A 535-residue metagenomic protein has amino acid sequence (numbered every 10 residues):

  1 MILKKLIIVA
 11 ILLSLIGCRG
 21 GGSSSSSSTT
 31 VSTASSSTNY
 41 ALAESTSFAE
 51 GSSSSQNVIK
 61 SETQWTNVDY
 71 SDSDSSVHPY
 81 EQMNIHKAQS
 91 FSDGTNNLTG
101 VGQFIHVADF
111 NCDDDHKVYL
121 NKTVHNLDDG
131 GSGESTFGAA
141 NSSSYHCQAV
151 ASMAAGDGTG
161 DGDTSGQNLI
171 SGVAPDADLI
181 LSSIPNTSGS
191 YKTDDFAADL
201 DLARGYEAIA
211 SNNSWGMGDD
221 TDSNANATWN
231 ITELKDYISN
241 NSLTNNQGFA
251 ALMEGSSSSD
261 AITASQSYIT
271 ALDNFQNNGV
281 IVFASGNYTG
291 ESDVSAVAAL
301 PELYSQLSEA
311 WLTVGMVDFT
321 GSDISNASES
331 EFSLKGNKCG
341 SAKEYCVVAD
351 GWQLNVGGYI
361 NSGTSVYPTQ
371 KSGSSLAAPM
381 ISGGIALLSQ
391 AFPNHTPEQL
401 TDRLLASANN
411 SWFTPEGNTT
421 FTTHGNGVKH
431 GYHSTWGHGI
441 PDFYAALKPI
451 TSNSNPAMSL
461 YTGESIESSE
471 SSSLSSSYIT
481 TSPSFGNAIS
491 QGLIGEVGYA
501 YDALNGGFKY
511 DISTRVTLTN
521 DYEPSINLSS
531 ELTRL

Functional and structural regions predicted by a protein language model:
L3-V9: Sec-dependent signal peptide recognition, specifically the positively charged N-region followed immediately by
S14-G17: C-terminal motif of bacterial Sec signal peptides marking the signal peptidase cleavage site
R19, T29-V31, G94-G100, D157 (+2 more regions): Substrate-binding/access-modulating region of protease and related hydrolase catalytic domains
N39, N84, A210-N212, Q390-D511 (+1 more regions): C-terminal subdomain of the subtilisin-like protease fold in secreted/lumenal serine endopeptidases
A41-L42, S47-G51, S55-W65, S73-V77 (+8 more regions): Subtilisin-like serine protease catalytic core
D109-C112, P301-A386, Q390: Extracellular S/T/G-rich loop segment that most often corresponds to the catalytic His/Ser-adjacent loop
S182-P185, G351-G431: Hydrolase catalytic cores
L504, F508-L535: Outer membrane beta-barrel translocator domains of Type V secretion systems
